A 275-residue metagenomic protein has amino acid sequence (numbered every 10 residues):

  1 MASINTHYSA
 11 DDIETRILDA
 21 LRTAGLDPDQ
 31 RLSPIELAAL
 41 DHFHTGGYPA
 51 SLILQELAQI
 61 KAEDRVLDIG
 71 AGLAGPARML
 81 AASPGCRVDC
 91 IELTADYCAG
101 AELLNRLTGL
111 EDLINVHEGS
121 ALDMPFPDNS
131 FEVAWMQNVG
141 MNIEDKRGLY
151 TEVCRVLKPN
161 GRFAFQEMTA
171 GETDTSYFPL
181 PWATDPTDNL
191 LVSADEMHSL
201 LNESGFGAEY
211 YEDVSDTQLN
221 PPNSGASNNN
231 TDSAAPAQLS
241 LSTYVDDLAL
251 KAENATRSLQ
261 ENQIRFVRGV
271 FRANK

Functional and structural regions predicted by a protein language model:
M1-T23: N-terminal auxiliary segments of SAM/dcSAM-dependent transferases
D27, H44-A62: Conserved alpha-helix/loop element of class I SAM-dependent methyltransferases that forms part of the SAM/SAH-binding
R65-I69, L73-D123: Class I SAM-dependent methyltransferase SAM/SAH-binding core
L122-V133: A short acidic, Gly/Pro-enriched loop at the edge of an enzyme's catalytic core that lines a small-molecule cofactor
E132-D145: A short SAM/SAH-binding and catalytic strip from SAM-dependent methyltransferases
R147-R162: A short glycine-rich, Lys/Arg-flanked "PGG" loop and its adjoining helix->strand segment in the class I
M168-D188: Short, glycine-/aromatic-enriched active-site segment of Class I SAM-dependent methyltransferases
Y210-K275: Conserved Class I S-adenosyl-L-methionine
